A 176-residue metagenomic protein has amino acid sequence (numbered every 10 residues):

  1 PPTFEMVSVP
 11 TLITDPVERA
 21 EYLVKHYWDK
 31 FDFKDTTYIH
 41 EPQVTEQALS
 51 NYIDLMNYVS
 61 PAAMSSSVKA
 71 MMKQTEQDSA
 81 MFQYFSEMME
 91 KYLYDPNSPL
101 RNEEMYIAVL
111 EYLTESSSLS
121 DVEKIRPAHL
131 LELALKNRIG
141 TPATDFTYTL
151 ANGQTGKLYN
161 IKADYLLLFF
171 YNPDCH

Functional and structural regions predicted by a protein language model:
P1-A151: Oxidative protein folding and maturation machinery
Q154-H176: Short active-site neighborhood of thiol/selenol oxidoreductases, capturing the structured segment around
